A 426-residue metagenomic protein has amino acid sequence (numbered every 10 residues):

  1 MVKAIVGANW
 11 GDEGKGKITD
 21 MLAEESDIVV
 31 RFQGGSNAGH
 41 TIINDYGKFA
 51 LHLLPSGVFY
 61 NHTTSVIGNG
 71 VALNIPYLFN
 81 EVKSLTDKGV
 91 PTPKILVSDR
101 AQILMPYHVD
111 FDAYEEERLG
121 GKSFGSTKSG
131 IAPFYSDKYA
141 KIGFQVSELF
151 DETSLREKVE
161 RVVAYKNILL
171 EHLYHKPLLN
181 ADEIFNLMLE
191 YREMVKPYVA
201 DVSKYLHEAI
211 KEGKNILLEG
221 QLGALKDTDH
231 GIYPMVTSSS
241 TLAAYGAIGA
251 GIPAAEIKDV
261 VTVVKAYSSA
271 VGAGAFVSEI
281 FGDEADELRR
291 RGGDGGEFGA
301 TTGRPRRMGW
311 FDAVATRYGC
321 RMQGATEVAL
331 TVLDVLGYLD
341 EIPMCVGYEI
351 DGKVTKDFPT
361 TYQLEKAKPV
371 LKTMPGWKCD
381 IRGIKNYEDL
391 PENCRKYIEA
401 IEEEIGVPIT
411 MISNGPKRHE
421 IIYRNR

Functional and structural regions predicted by a protein language model:
M1-R426: Non-transmembrane, aqueous-exposed alpha-helical and coiled segments at domain scale
